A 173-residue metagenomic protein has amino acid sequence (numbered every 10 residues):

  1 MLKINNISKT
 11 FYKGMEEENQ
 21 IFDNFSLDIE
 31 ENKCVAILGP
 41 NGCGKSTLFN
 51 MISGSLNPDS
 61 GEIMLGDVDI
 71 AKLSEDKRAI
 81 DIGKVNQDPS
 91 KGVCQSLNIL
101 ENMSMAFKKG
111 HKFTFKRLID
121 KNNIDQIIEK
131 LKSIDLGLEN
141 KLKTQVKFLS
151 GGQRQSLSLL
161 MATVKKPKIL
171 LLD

Functional and structural regions predicted by a protein language model:
L2, I21-N24: Conserved structural motif at the start of ABC-family nucleotide-binding domains
L38-P40: The feature captures the beta-strand-to-loop junction immediately N-terminal to the Walker
S53: Helix-to-loop junction immediately C-terminal to a conserved catalytic motif
G61-D69: Conserved ABC transporter NBD signature motif
D69-G83, K91, F113-D120: ABC ATPase NBD coupling module
S96-K112: Q-loop/switch helix immediately C-terminal to the Walker
K130-K147: Conserved ABC nucleotide-binding domain
